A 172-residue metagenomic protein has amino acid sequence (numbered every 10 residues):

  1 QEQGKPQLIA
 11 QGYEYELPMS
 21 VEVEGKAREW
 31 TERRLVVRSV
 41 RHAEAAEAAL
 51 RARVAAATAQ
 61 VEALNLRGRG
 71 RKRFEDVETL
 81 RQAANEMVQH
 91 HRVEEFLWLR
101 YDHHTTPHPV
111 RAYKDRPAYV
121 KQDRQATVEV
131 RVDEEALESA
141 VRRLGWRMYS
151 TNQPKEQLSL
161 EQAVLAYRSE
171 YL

Functional and structural regions predicted by a protein language model:
Q1-L172: Anion-binding and metal-coordination hotspots
